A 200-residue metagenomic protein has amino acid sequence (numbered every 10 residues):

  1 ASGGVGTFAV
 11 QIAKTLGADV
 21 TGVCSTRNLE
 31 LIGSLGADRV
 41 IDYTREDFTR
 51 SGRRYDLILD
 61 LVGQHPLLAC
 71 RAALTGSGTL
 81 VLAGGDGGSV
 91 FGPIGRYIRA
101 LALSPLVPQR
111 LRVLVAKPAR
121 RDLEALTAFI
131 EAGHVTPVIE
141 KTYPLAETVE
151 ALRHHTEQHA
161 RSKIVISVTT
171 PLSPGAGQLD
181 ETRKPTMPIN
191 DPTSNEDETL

Functional and structural regions predicted by a protein language model:
A1-N190, N195-L200: Terminal helix/beta-alpha structural elements that buttress the NAD(P)+-binding lobe
